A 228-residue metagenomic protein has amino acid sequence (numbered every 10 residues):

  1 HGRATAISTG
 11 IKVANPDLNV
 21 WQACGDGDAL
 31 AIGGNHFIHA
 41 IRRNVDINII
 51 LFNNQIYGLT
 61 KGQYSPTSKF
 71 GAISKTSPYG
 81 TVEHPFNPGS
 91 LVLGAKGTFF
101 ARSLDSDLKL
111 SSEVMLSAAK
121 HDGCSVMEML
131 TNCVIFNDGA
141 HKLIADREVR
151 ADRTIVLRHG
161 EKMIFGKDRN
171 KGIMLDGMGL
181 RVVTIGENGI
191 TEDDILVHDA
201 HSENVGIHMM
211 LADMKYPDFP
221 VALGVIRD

Functional and structural regions predicted by a protein language model:
H1-A6, C24-G25, G58, S103-L104: Active-site nucleophile and cofactor-binding loops and adjacent substrate-binding regions of central metabolic enzymes
H1-W21: Thiamine diphosphate
A4, K12, G27-A29, G33-N35 (+1 more regions): Gly/Ser/Thr-rich beta-alpha loop segments that engage phosphate groups in nucleotides
D17-I32, I47-I50: A short, small-residue-rich loop immediately preceding and capping a beta-strand
L18-V20, G123-M129, L223: Generic beta-sheet signal
G25, F52-N54, D228: Cofactor-binding loop segments of dinucleotide-utilizing enzymes, especially the Rossmann-like FAD- and NAD(P)+-binding
I32-I47, F52, I56-H201: Glycine-rich ThDP/TPP pyrophosphate-binding loop and its adjacent helix/strand module within ThDP-dependent enzymes
E187-D228: ATP/nucleoside-binding phosphotransfer catalytic cores, i.e., glycine-rich phosphate-binding loops
